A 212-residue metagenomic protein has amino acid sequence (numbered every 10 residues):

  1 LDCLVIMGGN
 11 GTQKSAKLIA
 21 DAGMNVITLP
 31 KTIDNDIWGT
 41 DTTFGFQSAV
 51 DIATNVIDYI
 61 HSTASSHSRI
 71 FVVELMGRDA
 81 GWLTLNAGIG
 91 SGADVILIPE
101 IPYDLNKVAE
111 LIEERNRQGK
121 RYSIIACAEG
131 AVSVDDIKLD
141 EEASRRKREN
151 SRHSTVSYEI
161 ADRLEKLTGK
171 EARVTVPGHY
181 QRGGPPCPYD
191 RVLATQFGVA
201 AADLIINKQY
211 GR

Functional and structural regions predicted by a protein language model:
L1-V26: N-terminal glycine-rich phosphate/adenylate-binding segment common to multiple enzyme folds
I6-M7, A16-L18, F46-H67, E74-K170: Accessory alpha-helical/coil subdomains and C-terminal extensions that flank or cap enzyme catalytic cores
G9-G11, M24, L29-D36, E100-Y103 (+2 more regions): Short, ordered loop/turn segments at secondary-structure junctions
A22-Y59: Glycine/threonine-rich beta-strand-loop-alpha-helix active-site module that forms ligand/phosphate-binding
N35-D41, A143-R148, R182-C187: Short beta-alpha connecting loops at secondary-structure transitions that line or flank enzyme active sites
D58-F71, V199, L204-Q209: A charged, well-structured terminal subsegment
R152-R212: C-terminal non-catalytic interaction/assembly regions of soluble proteins
